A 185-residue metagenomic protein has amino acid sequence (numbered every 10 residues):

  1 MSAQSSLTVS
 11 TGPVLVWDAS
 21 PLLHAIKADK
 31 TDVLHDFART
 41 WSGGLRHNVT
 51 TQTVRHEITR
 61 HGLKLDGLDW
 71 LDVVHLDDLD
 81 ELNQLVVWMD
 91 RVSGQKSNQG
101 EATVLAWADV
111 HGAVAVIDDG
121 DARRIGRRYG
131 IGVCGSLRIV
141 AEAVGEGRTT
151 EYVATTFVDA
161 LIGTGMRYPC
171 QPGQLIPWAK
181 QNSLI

Functional and structural regions predicted by a protein language model:
S2-A113, G120, R128, T156-V158 (+1 more regions): Active-site-proximal, substrate-binding regions of enzyme catalytic domains and RNA-binding/basic surfaces
V114-I117, C134-G135: Short hydrophobic alpha-helical runs that function as membrane-insertion/retention elements
I125: Glycine/proline-rich loop-helix segments at beta-alpha junctions forming the active-site rim of enzyme cores
I131-S183: Hydrophobic alpha-helical interaction segments
